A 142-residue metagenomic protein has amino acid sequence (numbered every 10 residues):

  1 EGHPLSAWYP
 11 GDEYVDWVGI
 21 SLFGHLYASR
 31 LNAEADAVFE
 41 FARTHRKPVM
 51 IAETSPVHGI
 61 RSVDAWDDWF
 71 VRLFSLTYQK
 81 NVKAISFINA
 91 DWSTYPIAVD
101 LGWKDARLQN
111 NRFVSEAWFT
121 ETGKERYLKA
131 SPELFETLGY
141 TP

Functional and structural regions predicted by a protein language model:
E1-P10, S29-A42, D67-L76: Alpha-helical scaffolding within the catalytic cores of extracellular/periplasmic polymer-degrading hydrolases
Y9, W17, F23-L26, A35 (+3 more regions): Broad hydrophobic/π-residue packing in well-ordered secondary structure
E13-R61: Glycoside hydrolase catalytic-domain groove-lining segments
M50-P142: Substrate-binding cleft of secreted/luminal carbohydrate-active enzymes
